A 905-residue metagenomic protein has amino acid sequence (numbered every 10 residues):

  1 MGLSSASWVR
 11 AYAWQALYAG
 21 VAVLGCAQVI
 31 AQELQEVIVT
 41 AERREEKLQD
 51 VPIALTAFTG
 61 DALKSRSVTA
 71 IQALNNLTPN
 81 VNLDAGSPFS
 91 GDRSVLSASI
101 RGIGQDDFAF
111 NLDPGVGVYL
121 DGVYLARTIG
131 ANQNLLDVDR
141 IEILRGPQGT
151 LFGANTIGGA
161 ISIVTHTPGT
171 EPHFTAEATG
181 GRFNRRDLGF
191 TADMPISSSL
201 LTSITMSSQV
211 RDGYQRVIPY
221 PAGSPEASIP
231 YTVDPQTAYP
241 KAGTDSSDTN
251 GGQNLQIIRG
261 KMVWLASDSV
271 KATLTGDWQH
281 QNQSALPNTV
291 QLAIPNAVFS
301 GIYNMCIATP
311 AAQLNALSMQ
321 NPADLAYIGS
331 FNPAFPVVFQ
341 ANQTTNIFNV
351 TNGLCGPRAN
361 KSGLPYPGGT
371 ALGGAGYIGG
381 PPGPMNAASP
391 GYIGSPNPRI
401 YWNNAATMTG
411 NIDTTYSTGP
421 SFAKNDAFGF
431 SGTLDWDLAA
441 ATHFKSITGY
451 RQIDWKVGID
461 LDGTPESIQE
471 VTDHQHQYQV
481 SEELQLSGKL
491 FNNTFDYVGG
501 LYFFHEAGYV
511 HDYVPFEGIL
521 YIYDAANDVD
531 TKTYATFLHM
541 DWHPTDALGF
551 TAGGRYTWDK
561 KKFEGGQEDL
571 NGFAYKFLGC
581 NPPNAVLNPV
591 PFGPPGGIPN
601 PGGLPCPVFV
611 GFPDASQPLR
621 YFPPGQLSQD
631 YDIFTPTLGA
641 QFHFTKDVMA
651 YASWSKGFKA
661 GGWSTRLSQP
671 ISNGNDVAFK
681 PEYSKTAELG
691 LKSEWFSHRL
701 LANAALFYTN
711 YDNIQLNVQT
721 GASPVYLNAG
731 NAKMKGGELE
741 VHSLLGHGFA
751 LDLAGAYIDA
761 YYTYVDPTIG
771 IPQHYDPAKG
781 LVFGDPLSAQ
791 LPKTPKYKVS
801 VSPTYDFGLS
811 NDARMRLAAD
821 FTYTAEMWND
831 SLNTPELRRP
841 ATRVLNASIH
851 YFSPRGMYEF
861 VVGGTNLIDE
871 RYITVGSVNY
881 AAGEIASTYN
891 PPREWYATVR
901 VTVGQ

Functional and structural regions predicted by a protein language model:
L34-E171, L689: Acidic, small-polar-rich N-terminal luminal/periplasmic segments of exported/outer-membrane proteins
P114-G115, R127, N134-D139, R145 (+8 more regions): Outer-membrane beta-barrel translocator/receptor signature
T170-E171, T179, D193-N315, T415-S417 (+5 more regions): Periplasmic-side early beta-strands and strand-to-turn transitions of outer-membrane beta-barrels
A178-N184, S208-D212, W278-N282, Y450-D454 (+12 more regions): Transmembrane beta-strands of outer-membrane beta-barrel pores
G223-T237, D245, T249, V498 (+2 more regions): Signature of Gram-negative outer-membrane beta-barrel scaffolds
K445-G449, D454-I459, H643-R666, A678-G737 (+3 more regions): Membrane-embedded beta-barrel scaffold of Gram-negative outer-membrane proteins
D546, F550, N703-N710, L727-S831 (+1 more regions): Gram-negative outer-membrane beta-barrel transporters
L751, T822-D830, Y851-Q905: C-terminal beta-signal and adjacent terminal beta-strands/loops of Gram-negative outer-membrane beta-barrel proteins
